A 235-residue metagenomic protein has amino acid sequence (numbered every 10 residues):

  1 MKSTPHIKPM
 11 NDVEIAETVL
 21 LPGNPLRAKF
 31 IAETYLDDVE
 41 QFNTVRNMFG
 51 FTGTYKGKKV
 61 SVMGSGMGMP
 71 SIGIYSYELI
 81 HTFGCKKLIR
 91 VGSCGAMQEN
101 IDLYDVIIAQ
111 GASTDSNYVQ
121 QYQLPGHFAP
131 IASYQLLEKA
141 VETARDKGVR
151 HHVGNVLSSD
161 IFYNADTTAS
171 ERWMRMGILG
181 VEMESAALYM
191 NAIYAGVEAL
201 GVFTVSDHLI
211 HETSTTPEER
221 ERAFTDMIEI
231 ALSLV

Functional and structural regions predicted by a protein language model:
M1-F128, Y134-Q135: Metabolite-binding pocket within alpha/beta catalytic cores that recognizes anionic/polar moieties
P25, G95, L157-F162, A187 (+1 more regions): Glycine-rich beta-alpha junction loops
H127-M176: Active-site rim beta-loop-alpha module in soluble metabolic enzymes
K139-K147, N191, I230-L234: Generic non-transmembrane alpha-helical segments
T167-L200, T204-S206: A C-terminal functional module that forms or caps the active site or interfaces directly with catalytic machinery
L209-V235: His/Asp/Glu-rich mid-to-C-terminal helical/loop segments that flank catalytic regions of hydrolases
